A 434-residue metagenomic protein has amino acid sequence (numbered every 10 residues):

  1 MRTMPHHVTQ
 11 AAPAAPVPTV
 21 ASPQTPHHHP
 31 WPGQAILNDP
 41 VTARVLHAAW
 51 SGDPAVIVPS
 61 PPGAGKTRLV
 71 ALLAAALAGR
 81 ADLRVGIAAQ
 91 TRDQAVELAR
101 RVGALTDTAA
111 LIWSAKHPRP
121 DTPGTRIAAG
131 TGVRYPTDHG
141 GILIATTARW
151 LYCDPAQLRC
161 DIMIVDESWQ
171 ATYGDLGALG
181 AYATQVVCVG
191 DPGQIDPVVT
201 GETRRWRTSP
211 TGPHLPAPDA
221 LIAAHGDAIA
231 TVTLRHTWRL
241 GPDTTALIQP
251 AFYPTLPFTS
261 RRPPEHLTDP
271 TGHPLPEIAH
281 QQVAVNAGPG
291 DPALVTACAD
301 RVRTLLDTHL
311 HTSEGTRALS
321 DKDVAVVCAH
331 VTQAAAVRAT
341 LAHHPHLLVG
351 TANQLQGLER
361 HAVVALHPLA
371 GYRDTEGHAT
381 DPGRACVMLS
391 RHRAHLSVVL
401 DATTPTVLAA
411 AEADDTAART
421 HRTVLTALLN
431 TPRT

Functional and structural regions predicted by a protein language model:
M1-A55, H117-R134: Pre-P-loop entry segment of helicase/translocase ATPase cores
T9-Q24, D138-H139, T211-G226, A339: Short N-terminal secondary-structure initiator segments
T19, V45-A49, L105, G124-A128 (+4 more regions): A broad, low-specificity signal for short, low-complexity segments enriched in glycine/proline and polar/charged
W31, L46, W50, W113 (+7 more regions): A residue-identity detector for tryptophan
W50, P54, P136-G140, W150-I162: Short basic/glycine-enriched coil/helix segment immediately N-terminal to the Walker B
P59, A64, V70, A76-R84 (+3 more regions): Conserved helicase motor core of SF1/SF2 NTP-dependent helicases
A104-Y152, T351: Inter-Walker segment of RecA-like/P-loop motor cores
